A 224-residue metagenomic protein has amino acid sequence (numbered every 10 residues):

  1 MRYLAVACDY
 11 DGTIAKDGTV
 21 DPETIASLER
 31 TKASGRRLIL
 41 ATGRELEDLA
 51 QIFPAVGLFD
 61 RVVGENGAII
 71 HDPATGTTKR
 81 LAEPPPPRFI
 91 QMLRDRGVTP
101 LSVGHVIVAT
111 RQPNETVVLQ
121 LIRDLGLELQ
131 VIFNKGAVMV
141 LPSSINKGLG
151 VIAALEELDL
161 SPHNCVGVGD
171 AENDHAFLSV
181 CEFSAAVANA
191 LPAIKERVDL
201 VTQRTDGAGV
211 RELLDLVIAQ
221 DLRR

Functional and structural regions predicted by a protein language model:
R2-G18, L178: Asp-based phosphoryl-transfer active-site loop
A5-A7, R61, L160, V166: Hydrophobic "anchor" residues on beta-strands that sit immediately upstream of conserved functional sites
D17-V103: Active-site phosphate-binding/coordination module
N66-I69, G136, N189-P192, D206-G209: Short, acidic/turn-prone active-site loops that include or flank metal/cofactor- and phosphate-binding residues
P86-C181, A185, N189-R197, R223: Conserved acidic, metal-coordinating active-site core of Asp-based, Mg2+-dependent phosphoryl-transfer enzymes
V201-R204: Short acidic-hydrophobic, aromatic-tinged amphipathic segments that line or gate anion-handling sites
L216-R224: Generic C-terminal helix-cap and adjacent flexible tail
